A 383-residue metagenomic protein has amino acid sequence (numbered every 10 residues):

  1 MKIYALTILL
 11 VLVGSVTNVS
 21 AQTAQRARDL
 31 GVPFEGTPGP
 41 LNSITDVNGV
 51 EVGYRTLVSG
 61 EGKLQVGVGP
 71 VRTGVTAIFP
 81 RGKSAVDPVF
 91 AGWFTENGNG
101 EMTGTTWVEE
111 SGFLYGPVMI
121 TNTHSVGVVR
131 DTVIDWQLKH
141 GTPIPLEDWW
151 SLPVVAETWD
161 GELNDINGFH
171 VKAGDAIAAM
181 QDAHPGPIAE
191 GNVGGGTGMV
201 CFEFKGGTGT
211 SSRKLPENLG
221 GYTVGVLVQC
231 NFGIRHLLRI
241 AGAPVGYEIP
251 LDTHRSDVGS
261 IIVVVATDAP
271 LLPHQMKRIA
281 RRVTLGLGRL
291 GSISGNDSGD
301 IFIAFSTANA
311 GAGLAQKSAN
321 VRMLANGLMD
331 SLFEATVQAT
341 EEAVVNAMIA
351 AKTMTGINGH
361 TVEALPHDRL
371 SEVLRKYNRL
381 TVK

Functional and structural regions predicted by a protein language model:
M1-A5: Positively charged n-region of N-terminal signal peptides that target proteins for export
T7-S15: Bacterial N-terminal signal peptides
T17-A21: Sec/Tat signal peptide C-region and signal peptidase I cleavage site
Q22-K383: Alpha/propeptide regions of enzymes that mature by internal proteolysis
